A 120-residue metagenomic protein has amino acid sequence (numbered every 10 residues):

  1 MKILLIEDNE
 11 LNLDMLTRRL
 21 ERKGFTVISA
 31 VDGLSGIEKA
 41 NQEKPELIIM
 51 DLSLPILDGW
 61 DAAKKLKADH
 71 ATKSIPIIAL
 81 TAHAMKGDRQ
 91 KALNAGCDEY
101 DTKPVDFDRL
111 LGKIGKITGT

Functional and structural regions predicted by a protein language model:
N9-I28: Two-component/phosphorelay signaling modules centered on CheY-like receiver
A30-L34, F107: Conserved Asp/Asn-Gly motif in the active-site loop of CheY-like receiver
E43-I49, L54: Active-site beta3 strand of CheY-like receiver
P55, K73, M85, P104: The feature encodes the CheY-like receiver
V105-I114: C-terminal output helix
